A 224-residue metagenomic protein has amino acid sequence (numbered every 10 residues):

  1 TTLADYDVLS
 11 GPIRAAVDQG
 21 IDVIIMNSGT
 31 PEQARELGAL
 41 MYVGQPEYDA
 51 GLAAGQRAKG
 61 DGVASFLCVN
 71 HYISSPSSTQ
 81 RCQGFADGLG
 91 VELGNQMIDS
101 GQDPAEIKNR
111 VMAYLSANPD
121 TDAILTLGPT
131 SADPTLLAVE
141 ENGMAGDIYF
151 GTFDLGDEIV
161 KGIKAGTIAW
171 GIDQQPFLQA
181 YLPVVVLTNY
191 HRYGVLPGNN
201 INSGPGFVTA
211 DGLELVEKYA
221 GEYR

Functional and structural regions predicted by a protein language model:
T1-D18, F85, S100-G162: Hydrophobic alpha-helical
L3, L40-M41, S65-I73: Short beta-strand segments enriched in small/hydrophobic residues
G11-D49, G156-K164, I168-A169, E217: Flexible loop/hinge segments that line or gate small-molecule binding clefts
D18-V23, L37-A39, D61-S65, G90-G94 (+3 more regions): Loop/turn elements at helix/coil->beta-strand transitions in domains of secreted/extracellular proteins
M41-F66, A105-K108, L155-I159, Q175-R192: Hydrophobic alpha-helical segments within soluble ligand-binding/sensing domains
A50-A54, P76-G94, R110, P134-A138 (+2 more regions): Short, solvent-exposed amphipathic alpha-helices that sit in or adjacent to ligand/effector-binding or catalytic
S65-C68, F85-A105: Short beta-strand elements in bilobed, periplasmic/extracellular small-molecule ligand-binding domains
G88-L89, L178-R224: Hinge/cleft segment of the Venus flytrap/periplasmic-binding protein
